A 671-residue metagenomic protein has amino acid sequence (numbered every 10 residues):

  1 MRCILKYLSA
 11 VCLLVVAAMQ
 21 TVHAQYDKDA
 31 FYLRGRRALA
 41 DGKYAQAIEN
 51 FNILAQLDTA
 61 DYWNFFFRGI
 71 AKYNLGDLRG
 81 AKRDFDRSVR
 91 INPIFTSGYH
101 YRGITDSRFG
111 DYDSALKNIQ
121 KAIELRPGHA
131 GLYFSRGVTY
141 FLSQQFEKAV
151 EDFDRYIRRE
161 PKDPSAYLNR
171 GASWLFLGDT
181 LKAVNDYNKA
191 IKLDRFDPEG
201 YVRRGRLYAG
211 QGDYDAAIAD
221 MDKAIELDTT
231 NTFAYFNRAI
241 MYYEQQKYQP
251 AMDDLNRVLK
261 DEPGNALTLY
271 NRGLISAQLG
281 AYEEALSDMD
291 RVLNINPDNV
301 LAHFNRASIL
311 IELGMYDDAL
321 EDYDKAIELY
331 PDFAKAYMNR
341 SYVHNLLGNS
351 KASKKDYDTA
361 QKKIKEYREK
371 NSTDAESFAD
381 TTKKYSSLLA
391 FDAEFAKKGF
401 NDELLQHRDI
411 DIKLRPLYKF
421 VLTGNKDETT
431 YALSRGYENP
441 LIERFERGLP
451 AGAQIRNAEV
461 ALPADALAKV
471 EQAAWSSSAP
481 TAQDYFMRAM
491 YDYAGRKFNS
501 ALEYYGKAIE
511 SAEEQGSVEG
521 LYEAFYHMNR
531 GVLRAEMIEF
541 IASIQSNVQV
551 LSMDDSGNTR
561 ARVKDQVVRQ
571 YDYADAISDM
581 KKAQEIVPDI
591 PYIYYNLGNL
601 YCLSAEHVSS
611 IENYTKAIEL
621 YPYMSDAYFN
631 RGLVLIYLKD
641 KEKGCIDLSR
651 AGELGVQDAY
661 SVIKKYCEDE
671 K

Functional and structural regions predicted by a protein language model:
D27-D29, Y62-W63, T96-S97, A130-G131 (+13 more regions): Helix-start (N-cap) detector for alpha-helical repeat units in TPR-like alpha-solenoids, especially tetratricopeptide
L33, F67, Y101, S135 (+12 more regions): Canonical tetratricopeptide repeat
A40-D41, N74, R108-F109, L142-S143 (+14 more regions): Register position in tetratricopeptide repeats
E312, A334-E503, E513-V518, Y522 (+2 more regions): Eukaryotic alpha-helical solenoid repeat scaffolds
